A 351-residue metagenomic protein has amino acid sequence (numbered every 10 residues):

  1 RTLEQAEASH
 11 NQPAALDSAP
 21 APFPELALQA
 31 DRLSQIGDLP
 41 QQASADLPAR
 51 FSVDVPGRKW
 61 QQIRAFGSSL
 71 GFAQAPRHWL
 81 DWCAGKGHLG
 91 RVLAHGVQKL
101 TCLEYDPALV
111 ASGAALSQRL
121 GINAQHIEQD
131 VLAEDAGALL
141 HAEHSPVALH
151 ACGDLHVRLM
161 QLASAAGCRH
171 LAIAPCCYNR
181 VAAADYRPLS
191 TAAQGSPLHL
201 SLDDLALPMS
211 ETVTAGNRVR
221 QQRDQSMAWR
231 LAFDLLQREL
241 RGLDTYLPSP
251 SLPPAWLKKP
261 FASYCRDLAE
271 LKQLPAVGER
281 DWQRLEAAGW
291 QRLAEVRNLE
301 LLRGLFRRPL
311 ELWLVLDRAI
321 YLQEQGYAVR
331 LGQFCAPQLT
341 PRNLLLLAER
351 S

Functional and structural regions predicted by a protein language model:
R1-R50, W313-L314, R330-P337, R342-S351: Intrinsically disordered, low-complexity glycine/charged-rich regulatory or linker segments that flank or connect
W60-A75: Conserved alpha-helix/loop element of class I SAM-dependent methyltransferases that forms part of the SAM/SAH-binding
P76-C83: Conserved class I S-adenosyl-L-methionine
K86-V97: Conserved SAM-binding loop of SAM-dependent methyltransferases across substrates and taxa, primarily the Class I
K99-E104: Conserved SAM-binding motif I beta-strand of class I
G113-A114: Conserved SAM-binding loop
G121-V131: Conserved SAM-binding strand-loop segment of SAM-dependent methyltransferases
L132, G137-S351: Class I S-adenosyl-L-methionine
